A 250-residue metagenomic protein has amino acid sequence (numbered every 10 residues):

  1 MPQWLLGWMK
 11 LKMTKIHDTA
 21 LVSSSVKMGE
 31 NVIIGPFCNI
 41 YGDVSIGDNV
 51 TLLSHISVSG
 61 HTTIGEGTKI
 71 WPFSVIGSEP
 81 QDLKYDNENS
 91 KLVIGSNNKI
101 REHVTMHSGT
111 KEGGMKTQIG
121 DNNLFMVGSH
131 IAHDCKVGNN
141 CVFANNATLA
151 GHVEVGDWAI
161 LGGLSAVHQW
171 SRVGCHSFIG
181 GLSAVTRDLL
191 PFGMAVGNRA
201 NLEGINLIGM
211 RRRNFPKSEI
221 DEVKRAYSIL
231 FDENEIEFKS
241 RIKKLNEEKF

Functional and structural regions predicted by a protein language model:
M1-P2, A132: Intrinsically disordered, low-complexity cationic segments
P2-T19, S24-S25, E30-N31, G67 (+6 more regions): Terminal amphipathic alpha-helical/low-complexity segments used for targeting or macromolecular assembly
K15-N201: Structural signal for interior beta-strand "rungs" in well-ordered beta-sheet cores of soluble enzyme domains
